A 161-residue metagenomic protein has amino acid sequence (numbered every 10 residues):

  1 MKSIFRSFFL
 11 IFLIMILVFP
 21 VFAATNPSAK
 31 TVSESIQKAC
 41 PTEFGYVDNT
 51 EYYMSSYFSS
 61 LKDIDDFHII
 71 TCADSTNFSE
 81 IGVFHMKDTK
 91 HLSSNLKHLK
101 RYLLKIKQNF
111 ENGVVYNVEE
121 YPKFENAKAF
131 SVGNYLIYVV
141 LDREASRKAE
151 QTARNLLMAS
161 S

Functional and structural regions predicted by a protein language model:
M1-F9: Bacterial N-terminal signal peptides that target proteins for export
F8-L17: Bacterial N-terminal signal peptides
V18-K30: Sec-dependent signal peptide cleavage junction
G45-F78, S94, V118-E125: Short, compositionally biased low-complexity segments enriched in polar/charged residues
A73, E119-S161: A short, solvent-exposed beta-edge/loop patch
S75-T89: A short acidic-to-branched-hydrophobic micro-motif
T89-K97, A145-K148: Short, conserved charged micro-motifs
L92, L96-V132: Short Gly/Thr-rich strand-loop-strand
